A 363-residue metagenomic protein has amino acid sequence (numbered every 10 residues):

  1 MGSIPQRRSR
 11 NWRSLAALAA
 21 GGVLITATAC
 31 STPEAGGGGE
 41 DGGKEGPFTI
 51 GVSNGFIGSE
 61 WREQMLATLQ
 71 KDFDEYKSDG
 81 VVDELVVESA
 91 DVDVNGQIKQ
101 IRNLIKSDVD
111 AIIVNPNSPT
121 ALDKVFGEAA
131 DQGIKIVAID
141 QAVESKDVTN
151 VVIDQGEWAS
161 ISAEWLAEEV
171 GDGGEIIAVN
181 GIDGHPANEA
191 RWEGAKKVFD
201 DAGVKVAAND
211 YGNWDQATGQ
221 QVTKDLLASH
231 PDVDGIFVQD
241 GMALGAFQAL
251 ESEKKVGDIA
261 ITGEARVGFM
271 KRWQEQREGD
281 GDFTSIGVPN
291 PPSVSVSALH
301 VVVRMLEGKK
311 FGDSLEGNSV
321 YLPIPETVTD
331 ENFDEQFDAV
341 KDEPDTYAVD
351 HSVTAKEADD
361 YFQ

Functional and structural regions predicted by a protein language model:
A17-L18, S31, G46, A187 (+3 more regions): Hinge/cleft segment of the Venus flytrap/periplasmic-binding protein
A27-E45: Bacterial lipoprotein signal-peptidase II cleavage site
G43, P47-K77, V86-K99, N115-P119 (+2 more regions): Extracytoplasmic "Venus flytrap"
I50, N54-G58, L69, S160-N209 (+2 more regions): An alpha-beta-alpha
S89, V143-W165, V179-I182, E278-P292: Short beta-strand elements at the ligand-binding edges of bilobed clamshell
Q97, V151-I176, A190, T218-Q220 (+2 more regions): Hydrophobic alpha-helical segments within soluble ligand-binding/sensing domains
R102, I113-A129, A195, N213-W273: Hydrophobic alpha-helical
P119-E157, E175, V267-R272, G279: Flexible loop/hinge segments that line or gate small-molecule binding clefts
